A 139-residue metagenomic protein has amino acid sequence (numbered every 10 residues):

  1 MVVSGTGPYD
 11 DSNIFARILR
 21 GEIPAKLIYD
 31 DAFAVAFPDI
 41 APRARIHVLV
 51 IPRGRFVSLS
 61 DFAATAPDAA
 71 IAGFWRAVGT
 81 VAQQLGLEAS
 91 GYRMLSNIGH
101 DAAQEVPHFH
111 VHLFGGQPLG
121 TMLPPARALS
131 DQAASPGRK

Functional and structural regions predicted by a protein language model:
M1-K139: HIT superfamily nucleotide-processing domains
